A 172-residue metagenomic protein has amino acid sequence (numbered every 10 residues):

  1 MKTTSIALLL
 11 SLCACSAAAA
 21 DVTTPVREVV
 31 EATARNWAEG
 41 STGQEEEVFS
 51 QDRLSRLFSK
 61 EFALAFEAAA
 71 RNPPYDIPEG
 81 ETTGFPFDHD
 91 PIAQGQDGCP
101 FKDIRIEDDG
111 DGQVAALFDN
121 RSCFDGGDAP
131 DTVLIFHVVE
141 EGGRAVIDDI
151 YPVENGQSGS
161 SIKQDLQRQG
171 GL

Functional and structural regions predicted by a protein language model:
K2-L9: Sec-dependent signal peptide recognition, specifically the positively charged N-region followed immediately by
L12-S16: N-terminal signal peptide c-region/cleavage motif recognized by signal peptidases
A20-E81: Core segments of small alpha/beta cavity-forming domains
A20-T24, G80-D90, Q157-D165: Secondary-structure junction/capping motif
E47-R53, D128-I135: Glycine-rich, flexible loop segments associated with nucleotide phosphate handling
S59-G127: Surface-exposed, charged secondary-structure patches
G110-Q113, L117, R121-V133, E141 (+1 more regions): Low-complexity, intrinsically disordered terminal/linker segments enriched in charged and Gly/Pro repeats
